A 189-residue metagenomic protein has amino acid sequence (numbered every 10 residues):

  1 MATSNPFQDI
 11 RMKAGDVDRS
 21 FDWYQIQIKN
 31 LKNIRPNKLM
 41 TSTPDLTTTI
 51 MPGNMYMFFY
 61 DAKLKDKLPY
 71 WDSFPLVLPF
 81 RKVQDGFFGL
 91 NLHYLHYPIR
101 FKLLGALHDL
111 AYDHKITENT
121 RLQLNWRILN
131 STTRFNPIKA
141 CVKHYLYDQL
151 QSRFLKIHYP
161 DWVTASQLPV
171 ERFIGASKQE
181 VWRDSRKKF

Functional and structural regions predicted by a protein language model:
M1-A2, F189: Initiator methionine at the very start of the polypeptide chain
T3-M55: Mixed-charge, Lys/Arg-rich low-complexity intrinsically disordered regions
M51-P52, K82-G86: A short, compositionally biased
F58-Y60: A generic structural signal for residues embedded in beta-strands
K63: Short polar catalytic/cofactor-binding loops
D66-Q84: Short beta-strand-centered aromatic/proline hotspots
D85-H93: Short, solvent-exposed secondary-structure boundary/capping segments
L95-F189: Intrinsically disordered, low-complexity, charged/polar segments
